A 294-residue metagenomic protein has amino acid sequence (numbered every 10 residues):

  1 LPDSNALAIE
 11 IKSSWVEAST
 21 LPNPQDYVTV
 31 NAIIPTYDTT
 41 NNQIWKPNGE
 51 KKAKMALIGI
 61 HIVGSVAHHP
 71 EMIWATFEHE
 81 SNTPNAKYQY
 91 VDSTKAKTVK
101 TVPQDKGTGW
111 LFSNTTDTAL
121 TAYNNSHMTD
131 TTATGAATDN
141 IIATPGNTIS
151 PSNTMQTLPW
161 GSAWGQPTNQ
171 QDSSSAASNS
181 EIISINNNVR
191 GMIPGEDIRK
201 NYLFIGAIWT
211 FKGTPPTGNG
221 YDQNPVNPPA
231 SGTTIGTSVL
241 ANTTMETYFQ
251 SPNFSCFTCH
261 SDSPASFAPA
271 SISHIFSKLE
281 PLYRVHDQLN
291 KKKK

Functional and structural regions predicted by a protein language model:
L1-N48: A domain-level signal for the mature, folded cores of soluble proteins
A8, A18, N23-V28, M55-H61 (+1 more regions): Sequence context surrounding c-type heme c attachment/ligation sites in exported
T39, K51-K52, G236: A short linear-motif detector with a strong N-terminal bias
W45-K46, E50-K52, H68: Amphipathic interfacial helices
